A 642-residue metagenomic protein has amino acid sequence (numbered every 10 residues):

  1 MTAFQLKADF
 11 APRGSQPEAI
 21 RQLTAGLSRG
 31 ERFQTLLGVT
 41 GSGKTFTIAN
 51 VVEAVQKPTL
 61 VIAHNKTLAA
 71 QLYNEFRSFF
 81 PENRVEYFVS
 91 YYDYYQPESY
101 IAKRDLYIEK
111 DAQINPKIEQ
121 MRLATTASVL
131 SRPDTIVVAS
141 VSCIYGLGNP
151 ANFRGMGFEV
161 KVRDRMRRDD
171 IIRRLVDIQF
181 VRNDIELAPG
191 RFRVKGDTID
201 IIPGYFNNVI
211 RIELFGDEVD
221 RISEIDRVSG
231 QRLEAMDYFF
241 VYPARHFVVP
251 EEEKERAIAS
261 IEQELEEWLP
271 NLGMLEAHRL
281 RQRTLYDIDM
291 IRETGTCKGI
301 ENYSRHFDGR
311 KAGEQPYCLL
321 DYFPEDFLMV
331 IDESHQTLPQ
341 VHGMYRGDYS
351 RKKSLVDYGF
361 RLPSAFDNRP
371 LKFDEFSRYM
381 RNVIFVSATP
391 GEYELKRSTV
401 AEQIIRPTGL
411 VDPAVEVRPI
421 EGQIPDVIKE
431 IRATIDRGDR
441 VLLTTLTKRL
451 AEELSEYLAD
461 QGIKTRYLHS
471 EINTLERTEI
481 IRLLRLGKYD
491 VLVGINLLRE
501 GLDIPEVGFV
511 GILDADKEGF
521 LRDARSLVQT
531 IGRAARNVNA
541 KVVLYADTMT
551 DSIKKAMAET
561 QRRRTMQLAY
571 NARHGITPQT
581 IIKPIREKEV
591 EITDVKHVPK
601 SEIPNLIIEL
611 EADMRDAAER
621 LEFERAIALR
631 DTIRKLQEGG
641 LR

Functional and structural regions predicted by a protein language model:
M1-P584, P599, I603, D616: ASCE RecA-like P-loop NTPase motor cores that couple ATP hydrolysis to mechanical translocation on nucleic acids
L36, L641-R642: Charge-dense, low-complexity polyampholytic segments
I288-I291, G295-K298, I592, I633 (+1 more regions): Leucine-rich amphipathic alpha-helices with coiled-coil/heptad-repeat character
D594-L610: Strongly charged, low-complexity linkers/loops
I607-L641: C-terminal tails and terminal domains of large nucleic-acid-associated and other macromolecular-machine proteins
